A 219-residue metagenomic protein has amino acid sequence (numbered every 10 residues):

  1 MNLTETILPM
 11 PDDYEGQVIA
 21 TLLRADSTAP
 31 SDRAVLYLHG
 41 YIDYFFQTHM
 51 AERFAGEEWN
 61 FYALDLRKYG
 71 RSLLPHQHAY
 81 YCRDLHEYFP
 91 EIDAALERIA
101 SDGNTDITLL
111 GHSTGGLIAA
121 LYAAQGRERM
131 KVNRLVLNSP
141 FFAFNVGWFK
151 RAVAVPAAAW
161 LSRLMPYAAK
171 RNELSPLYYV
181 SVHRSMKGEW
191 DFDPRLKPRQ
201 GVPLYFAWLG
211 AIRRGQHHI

Functional and structural regions predicted by a protein language model:
M1-T28: N-terminal cap/lid segment of alpha/beta-hydrolase-fold proteins
D32-G40: Short beta-strand element of the alpha/beta-hydrolase
I42, G70-D106: Catalytic nucleophile-loop/oxyanion-hole region of alpha/beta-hydrolase and closely related hydrolase-like folds
D43-F46, A51, A55-H76: Conserved alpha/beta-hydrolase
T114, I118-F206: Alpha/beta-hydrolase-fold enzymes
Q200, L204-I219: Active-site nucleophile elbow and catalytic-triad environment of alpha/beta-hydrolase enzymes
